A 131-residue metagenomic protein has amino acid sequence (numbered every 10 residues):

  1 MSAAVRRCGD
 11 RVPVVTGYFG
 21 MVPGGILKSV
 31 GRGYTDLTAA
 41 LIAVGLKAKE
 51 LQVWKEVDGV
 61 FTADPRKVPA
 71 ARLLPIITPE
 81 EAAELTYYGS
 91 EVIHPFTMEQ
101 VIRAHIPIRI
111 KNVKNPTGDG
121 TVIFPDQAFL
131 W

Functional and structural regions predicted by a protein language model:
M1-W131: C-terminal catalytic "cap/lid" subdomain
